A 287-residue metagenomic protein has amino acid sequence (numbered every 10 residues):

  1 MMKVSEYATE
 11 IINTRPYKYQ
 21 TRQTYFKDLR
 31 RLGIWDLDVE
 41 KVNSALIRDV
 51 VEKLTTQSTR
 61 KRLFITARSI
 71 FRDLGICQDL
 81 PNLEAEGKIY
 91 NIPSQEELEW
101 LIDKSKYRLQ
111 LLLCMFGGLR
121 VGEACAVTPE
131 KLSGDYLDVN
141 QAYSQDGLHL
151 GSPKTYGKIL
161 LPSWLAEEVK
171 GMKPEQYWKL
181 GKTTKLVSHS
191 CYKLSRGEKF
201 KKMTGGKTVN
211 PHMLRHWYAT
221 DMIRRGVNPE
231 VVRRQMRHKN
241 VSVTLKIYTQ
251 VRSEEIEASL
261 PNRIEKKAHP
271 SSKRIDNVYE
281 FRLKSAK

Functional and structural regions predicted by a protein language model:
M1, S152-K158, S163-L165, N262-K287: C-terminal secondary-structure termini that scaffold catalytic or DNA-interacting sites
M2-D28, V51-T59: Short, aromatic/basic-rich helix-turn unit that serves as a nucleic-acid recognition element
D28-N82, G118-G122: N-terminal DNA-binding recognition helix of tyrosine site-specific recombinases/integrases
S44, D103, A126, G134 (+3 more regions): Phosphate-coordinating loops and pocket residues in cytosolic domains that bind phosphorylated ligands
D79-V121, C125: Basic, Lys/Arg- and aromatic-enriched nucleic-acid-binding interface segment
I92, A126-G171: Conserved tyrosine-mediated DNA breakage-rejoining catalytic core shared by Y-recombinases
R108-L112, F116, E123, M213-K239 (+2 more regions): C-terminal catalytic core of tyrosine-transesterase DNA break-rejoin enzymes
P162-K207, Y218: Active-site/catalytic core of tyrosine-dependent DNA strand-transfer enzymes
